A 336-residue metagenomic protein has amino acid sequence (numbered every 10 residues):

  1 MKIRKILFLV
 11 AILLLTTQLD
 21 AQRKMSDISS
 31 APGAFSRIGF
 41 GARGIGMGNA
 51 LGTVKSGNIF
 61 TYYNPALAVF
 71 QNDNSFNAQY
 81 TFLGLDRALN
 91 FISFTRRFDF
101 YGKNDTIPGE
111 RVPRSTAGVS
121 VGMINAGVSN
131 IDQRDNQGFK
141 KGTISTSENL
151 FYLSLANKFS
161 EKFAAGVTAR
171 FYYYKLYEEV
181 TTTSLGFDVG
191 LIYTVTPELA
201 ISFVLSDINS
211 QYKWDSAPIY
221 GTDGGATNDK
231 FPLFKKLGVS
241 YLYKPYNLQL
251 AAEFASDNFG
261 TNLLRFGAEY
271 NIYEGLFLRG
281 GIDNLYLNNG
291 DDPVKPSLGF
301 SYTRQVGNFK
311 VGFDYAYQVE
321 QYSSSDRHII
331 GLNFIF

Functional and structural regions predicted by a protein language model:
M1-I3: N-terminal secretory signal peptides that target proteins for export/translocation
K5-L15: Sec-dependent N-terminal signal peptides
L15-T16, V167: Intrinsically disordered/low-complexity terminal segments and short unstructured peptides
T17-A21: Sec/Tat signal peptide C-region and signal peptidase I cleavage site
Q22-F336: Subset of outer-membrane beta-barrel
